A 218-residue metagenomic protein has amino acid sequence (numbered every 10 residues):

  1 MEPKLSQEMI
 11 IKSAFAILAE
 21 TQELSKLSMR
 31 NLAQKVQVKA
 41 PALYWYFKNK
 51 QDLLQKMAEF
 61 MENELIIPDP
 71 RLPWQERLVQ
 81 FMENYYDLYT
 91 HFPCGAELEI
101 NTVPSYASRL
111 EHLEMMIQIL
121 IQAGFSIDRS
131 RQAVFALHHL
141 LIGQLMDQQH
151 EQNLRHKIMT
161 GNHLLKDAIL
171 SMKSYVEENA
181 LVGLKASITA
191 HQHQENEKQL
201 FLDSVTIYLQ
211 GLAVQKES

Functional and structural regions predicted by a protein language model:
M1-N31, K48-Q55: Basic, helix-initiating cap at the start of DNA-binding domains
M9-A16, K35, D52-P68, Q80-D87 (+1 more regions): Alpha-helical structural segments
N31-Q34, L43: Append "Primarily bacterial transcriptional regulators
V38-F47: Short hydrophobic/aromatic patch on the recognition helix
I67-E111, I127-S130, V134-L137: Hydrophobic alpha-helical connector segments
H112-L140, Q144-K166, L212-E217: Hydrophobic alpha-helical bundle segments that form small-molecule/ligand-binding pockets
H150-S218: C-terminal peripheral helix-coil segments that are non-catalytic and often amphipathic
